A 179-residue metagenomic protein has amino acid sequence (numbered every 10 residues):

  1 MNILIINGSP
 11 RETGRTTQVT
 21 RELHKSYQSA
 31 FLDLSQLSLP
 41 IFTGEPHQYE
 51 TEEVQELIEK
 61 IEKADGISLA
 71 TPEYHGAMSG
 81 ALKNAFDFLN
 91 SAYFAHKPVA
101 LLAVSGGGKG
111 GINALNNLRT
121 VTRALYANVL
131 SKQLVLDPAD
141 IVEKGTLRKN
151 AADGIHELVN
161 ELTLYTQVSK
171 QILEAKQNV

Functional and structural regions predicted by a protein language model:
M1-F88, T146-V179: N-terminal beta1-alpha1-beta2 submodule of the flavodoxin-like/Rossmannoid cofactor-binding fold
A30-I41, S91, A124-E143: Mobile beta-alpha loop/short-helix "lid" or hinge segments that flank ligand
A95-H96: A glycine-biased structural micro-motif
V99-A139, N150-D153: Short, glycine-/small-residue-rich phosphate/pyrophosphate-handling segment
